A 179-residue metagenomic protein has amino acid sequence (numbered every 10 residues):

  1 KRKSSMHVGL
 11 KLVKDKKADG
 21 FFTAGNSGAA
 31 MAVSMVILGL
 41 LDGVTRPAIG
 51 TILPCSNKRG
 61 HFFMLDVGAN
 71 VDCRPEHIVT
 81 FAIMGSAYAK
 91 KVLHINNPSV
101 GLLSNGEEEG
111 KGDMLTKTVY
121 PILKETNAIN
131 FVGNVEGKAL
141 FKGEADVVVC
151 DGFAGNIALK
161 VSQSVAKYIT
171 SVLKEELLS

Functional and structural regions predicted by a protein language model:
K1, L12-K16, C55, G85-V92 (+4 more regions): Change "in soluble alpha/beta enzymes" to "in soluble alpha/beta proteins
K1-A48: N-terminal glycine-rich phosphate/adenylate-binding segment common to multiple enzyme folds
S4, K11, A18-F21, G28-A29 (+6 more regions): Structural motif
K11, L38, G50-C55, A69 (+2 more regions): A generic local secondary-structure boundary/capping motif
N26-A29, V36, E107-E108, F153-N156: Short glycine-rich anion-binding loops that position phosphate/pyrophosphate groups of nucleotides and phosphorylated
A32-I37, E76-H77, G112-T116, L159-S162: Short acidic, glycine/serine/threonine-rich loops at helix termini
M35-G60, M64, E144-S179: Glycine-rich phosphate/nucleotide-binding loop
V71-G137, D146, D151: Glycine-rich phosphate/diphosphate-binding loop of Rossmann-like nucleotide-binding domains
